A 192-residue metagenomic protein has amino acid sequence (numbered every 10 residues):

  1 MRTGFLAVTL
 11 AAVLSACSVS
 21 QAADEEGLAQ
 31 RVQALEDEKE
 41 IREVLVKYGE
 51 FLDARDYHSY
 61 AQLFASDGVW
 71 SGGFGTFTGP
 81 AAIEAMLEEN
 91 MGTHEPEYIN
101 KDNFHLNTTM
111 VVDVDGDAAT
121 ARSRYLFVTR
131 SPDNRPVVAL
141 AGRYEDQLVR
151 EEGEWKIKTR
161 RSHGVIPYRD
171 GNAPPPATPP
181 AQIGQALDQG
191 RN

Functional and structural regions predicted by a protein language model:
M1-G4: Positively charged n-region of N-terminal signal peptides that target proteins for export
A7-A16: Bacterial N-terminal signal peptides
Q21-E50, A54, Q62: Short, low-complexity N-terminal intrinsically disordered segments enriched in polar/charged residues
K39, K101-N103, V137-A139: Transmembrane beta-barrel outer-membrane domains
L52, F64, Y125-F127, R161-G164: Short beta-strand segments enriched in hydrophobic/aromatic residues within well-folded beta-rich domains
Y57-Y125: A solvent-exposed, acidic/Ser-Thr-rich amphipathic alpha-helical stretch
N107-V112, R143-V149, S162: Hydrophobic/aromatic beta-strand elements that line small-molecule binding cavities or substrate pockets in beta-rich
P132-L140, R150-E152, K156-N192: Low-complexity, intrinsically disordered terminal/linker segments enriched in charged and Gly/Pro repeats
